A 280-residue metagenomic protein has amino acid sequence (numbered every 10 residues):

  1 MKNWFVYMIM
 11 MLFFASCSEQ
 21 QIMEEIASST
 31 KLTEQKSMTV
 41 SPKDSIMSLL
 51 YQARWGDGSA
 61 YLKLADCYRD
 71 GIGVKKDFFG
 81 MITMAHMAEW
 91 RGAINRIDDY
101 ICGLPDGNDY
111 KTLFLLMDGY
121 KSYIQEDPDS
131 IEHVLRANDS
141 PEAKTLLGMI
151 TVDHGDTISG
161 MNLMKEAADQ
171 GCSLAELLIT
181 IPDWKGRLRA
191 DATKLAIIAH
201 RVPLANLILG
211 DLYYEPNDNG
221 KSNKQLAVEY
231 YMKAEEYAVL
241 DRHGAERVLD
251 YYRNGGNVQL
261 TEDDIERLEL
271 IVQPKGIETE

Functional and structural regions predicted by a protein language model:
S18-Q20: Bacterial signal peptide processing site
T30-K31, K43-I46, L50, L62 (+5 more regions): Alpha-helical tetratricopeptide repeat
S45, M81, S130-I131, G160 (+2 more regions): Single-residue signature of alpha-solenoid repeat helices
L49, A85, H133-L135, M164 (+3 more regions): Hydrophobic/aromatic packing residues within the alpha-helices of TPR/SEL1-like helical repeat arrays
R54-D57, D70-I72, E89-I94, P105-Y110 (+9 more regions): Short helix-capping/linker turns of helical repeat alpha-solenoids
K63-D70, D99-G103, L115-S122, M149-D153 (+3 more regions): Hydrophobic face of amphipathic alpha-helices that form TPR/SEL1-like repeat modules and related alpha-solenoid
F79-G92, A168-D169, Q225-V239, E266-P274: TPR/TPR-like (Sel1-like) alpha-helical repeat modules
H243-E280: Terminal, low-structured helical/coil segments at or just beyond the last alpha-helical repeat
